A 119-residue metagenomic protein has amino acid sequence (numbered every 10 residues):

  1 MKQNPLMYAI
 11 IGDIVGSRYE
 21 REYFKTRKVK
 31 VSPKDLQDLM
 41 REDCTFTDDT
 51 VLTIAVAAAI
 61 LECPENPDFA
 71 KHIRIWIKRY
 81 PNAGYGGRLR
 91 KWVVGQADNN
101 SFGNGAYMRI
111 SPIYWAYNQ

Functional and structural regions predicted by a protein language model:
M1-Q119: Structured, active/binding-site neighborhoods that engage oxygen-rich ligands
